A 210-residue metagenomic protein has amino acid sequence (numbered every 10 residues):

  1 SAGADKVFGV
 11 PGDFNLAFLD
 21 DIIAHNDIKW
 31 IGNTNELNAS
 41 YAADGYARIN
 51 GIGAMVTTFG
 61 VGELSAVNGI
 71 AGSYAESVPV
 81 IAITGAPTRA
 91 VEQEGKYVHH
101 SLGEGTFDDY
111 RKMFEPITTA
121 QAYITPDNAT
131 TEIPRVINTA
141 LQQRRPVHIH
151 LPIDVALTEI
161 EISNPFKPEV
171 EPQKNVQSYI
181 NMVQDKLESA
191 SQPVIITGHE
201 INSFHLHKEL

Functional and structural regions predicted by a protein language model:
S1-L210: N-terminal alpha/beta PP-like core and its mobile active-site loop of ThDP/TPP-dependent enzymes
